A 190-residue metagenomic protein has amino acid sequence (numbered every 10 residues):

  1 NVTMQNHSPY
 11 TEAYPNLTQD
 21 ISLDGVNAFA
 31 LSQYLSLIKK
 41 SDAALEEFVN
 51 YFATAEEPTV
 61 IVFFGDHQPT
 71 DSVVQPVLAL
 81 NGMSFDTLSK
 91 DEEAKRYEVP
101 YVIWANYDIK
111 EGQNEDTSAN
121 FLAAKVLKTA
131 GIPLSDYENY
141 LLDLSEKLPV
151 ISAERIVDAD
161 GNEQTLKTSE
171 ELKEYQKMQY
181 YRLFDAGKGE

Functional and structural regions predicted by a protein language model:
N1-E190: Solvent-exposed soluble domains appended to multi-pass membrane proteins
